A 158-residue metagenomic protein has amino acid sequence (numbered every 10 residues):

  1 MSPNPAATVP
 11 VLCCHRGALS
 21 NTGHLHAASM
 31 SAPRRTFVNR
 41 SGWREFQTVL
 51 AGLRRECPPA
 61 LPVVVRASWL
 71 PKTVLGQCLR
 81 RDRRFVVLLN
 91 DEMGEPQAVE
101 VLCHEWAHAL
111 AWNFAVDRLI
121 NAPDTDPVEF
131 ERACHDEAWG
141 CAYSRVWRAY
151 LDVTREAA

Functional and structural regions predicted by a protein language model:
M1-A32, V86, P123-P127: N-terminal low-structure segments adjacent to metalloprotease catalytic domains across cellular compartments
S29-R81, V146-A157: Auxiliary, metal-adjacent structural segments of Zn-dependent hydrolase domains
G42-E45, V99, C103, E131 (+1 more regions): Hydrophobic (often cysteine-bearing) scaffold residues that line and stabilize catalytic clefts of nucleotide/cofactor
F85-L102: Short pre-active-site segment immediately N-terminal to the catalytic Zn-binding motif
E100-N113: Active-site recognition of the HExxH zinc-binding catalytic motif
A122-A158: Post-HExxH zinc-binding segment in Zn-dependent metallohydrolases
